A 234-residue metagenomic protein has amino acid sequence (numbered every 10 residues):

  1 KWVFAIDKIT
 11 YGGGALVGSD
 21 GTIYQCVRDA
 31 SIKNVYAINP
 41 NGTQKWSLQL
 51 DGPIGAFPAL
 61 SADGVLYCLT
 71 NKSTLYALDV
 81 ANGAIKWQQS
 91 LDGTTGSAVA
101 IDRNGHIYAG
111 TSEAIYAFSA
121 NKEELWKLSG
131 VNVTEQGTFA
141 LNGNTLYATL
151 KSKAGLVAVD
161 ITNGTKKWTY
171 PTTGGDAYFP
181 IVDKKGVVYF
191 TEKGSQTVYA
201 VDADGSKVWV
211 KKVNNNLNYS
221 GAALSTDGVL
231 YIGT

Functional and structural regions predicted by a protein language model:
K1-T234: Extracytoplasmic/lumenal domain signature
